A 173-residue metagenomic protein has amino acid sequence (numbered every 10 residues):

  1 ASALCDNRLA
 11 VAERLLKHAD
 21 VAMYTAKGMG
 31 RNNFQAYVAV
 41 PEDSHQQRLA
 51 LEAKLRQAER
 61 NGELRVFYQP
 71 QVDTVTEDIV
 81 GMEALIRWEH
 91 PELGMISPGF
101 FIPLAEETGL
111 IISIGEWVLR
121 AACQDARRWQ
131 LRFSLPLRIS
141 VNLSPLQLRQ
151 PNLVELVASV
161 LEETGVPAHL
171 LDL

Functional and structural regions predicted by a protein language model:
A1-M29, Q35-A50, K54, F67 (+4 more regions): Cyclic nucleotide signaling catalytic output domains
S2-A3, Q69-Q71, R87, L146: Output-coupling edge of small sensory domains
F34, S44, T74-E83, T108-L173: Catalytic core of bacterial c-di-GMP phosphodiesterases, primarily the EAL and HD-GYP domains, capturing alpha-helical
N61-F67, I112, P136: PAS/PAS-like sensory domains
P70-V80, W88-L93: A structural micro-motif at secondary-structure boundaries
R87, I96-F100: Cytosolic catalytic headpiece of P-type ATPases
H90-M95, L119-C123: Short acidic-capped amphipathic helix/loop micro-motif used as an active-site/signal-coupling element
